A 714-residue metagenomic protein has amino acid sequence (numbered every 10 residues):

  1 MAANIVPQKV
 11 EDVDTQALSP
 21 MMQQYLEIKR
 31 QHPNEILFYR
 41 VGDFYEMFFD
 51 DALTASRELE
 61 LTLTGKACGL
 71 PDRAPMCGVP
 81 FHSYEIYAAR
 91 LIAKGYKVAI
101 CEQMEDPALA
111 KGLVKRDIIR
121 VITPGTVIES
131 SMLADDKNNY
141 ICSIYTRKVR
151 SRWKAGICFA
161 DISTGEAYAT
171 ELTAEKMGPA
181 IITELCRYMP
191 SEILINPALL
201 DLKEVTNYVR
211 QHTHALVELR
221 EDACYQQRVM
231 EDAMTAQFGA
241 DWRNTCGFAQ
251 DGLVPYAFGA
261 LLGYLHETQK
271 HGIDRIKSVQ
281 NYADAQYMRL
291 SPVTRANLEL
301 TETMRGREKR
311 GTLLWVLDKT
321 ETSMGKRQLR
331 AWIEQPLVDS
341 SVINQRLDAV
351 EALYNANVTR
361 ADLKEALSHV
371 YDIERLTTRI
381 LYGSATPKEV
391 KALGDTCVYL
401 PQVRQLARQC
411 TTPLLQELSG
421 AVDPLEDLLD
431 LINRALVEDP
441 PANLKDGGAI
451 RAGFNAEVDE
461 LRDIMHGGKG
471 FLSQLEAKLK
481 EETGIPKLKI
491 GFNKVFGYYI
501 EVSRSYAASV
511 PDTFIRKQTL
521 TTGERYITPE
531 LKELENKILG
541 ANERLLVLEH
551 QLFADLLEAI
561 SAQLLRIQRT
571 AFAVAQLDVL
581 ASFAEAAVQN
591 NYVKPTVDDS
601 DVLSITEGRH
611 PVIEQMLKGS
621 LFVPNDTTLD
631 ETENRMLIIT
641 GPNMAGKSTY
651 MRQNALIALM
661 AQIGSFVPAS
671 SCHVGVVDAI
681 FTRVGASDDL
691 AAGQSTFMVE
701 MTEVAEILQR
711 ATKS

Functional and structural regions predicted by a protein language model:
A2-A352, A361, E365-L381, A385-A477: Charged catalytic and DNA/RNA-contacting regions of genome-maintenance and nucleic-acid-processing enzymes
I36-L37, D43, S473, K480-R504: Extended, charged helical/alpha-beta scaffold domains that provide interaction surfaces
F49-A52, R152, D251, G306 (+5 more regions): ATPase nucleotide-binding head domains, primarily ABC-like/P-loop NTPase cores
I157, Y256, L262-T320, K487-T522 (+1 more regions): SMC-family hinge/dimerization module
L376, T396-L406, K494-E501, Q576-L580: Alpha-helical scaffold segments in carbohydrate-active enzymes
Y382, T386, Y399, A452-G453 (+2 more regions): Charged, surface-exposed helical/loop "interaction arms" that form contiguous linear patches used for dimerization
V437, L520, E524-E558: Extended, charged coiled-coil "arm/hinge" scaffolds of SMC/Rad50-like chromosome-maintenance ATPases and other large
